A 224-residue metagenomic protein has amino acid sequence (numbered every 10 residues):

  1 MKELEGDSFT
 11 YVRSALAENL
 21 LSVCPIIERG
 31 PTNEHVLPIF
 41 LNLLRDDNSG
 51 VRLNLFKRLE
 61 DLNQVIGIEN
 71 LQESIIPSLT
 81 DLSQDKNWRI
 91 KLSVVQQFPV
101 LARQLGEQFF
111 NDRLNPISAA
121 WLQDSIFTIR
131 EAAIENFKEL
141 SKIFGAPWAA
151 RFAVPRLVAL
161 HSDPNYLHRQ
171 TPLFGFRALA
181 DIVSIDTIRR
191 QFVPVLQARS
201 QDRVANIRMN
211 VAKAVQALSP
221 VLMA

Functional and structural regions predicted by a protein language model:
M1-E5, G30-L44, E69-S83, Q108-L122 (+3 more regions): HEAT/HEAT-like alpha-solenoid repeats
E5, N19-I26, L43-L44, R58-I66 (+8 more regions): Hydrophobic residues within the alpha-helices of tandem HEAT/HEAT-like
G6, T10-Y11, D47-G50, E69 (+5 more regions): Alpha-helix N-cap/helix-start positions at coil->helix boundaries
S93-V94, L167, K213: Intrinsic low-complexity/disordered segments
